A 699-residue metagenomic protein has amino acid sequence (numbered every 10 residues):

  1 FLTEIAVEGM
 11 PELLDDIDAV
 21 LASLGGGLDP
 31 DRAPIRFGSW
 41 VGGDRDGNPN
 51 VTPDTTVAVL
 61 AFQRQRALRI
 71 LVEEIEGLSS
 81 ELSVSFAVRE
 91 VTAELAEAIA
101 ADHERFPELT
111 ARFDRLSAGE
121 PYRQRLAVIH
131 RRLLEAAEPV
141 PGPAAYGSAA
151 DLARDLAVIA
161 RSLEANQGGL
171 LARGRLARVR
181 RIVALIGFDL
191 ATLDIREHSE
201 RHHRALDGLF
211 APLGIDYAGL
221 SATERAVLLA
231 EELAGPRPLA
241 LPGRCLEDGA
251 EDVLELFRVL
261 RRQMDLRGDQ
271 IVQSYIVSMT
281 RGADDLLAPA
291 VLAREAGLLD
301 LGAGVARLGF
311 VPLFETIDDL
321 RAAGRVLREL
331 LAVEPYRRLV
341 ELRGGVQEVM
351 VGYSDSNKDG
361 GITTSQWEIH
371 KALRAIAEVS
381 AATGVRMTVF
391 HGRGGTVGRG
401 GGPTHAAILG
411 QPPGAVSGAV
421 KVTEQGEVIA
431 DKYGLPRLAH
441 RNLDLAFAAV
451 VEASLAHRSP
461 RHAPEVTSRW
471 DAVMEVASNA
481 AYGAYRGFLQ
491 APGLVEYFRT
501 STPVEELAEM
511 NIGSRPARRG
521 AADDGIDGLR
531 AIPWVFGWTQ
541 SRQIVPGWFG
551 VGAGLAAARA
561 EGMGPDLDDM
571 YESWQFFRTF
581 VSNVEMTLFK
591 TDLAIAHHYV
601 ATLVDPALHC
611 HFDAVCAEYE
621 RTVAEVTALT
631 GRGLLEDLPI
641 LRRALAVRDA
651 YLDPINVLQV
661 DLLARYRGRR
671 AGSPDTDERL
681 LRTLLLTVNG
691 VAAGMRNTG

Functional and structural regions predicted by a protein language model:
F1-A230, E247-G249, L308, G401 (+6 more regions): Often metal-dependent polyanion-binding catalytic scaffolds in large enzymes
E4-V7, P11, D31-F37, Q65 (+23 more regions): Conserved structured core elements
I5, G9-D16, V20-S23, I70 (+15 more regions): Generic, well-ordered alpha-helical scaffold segments in large soluble proteins
I5, L14-D18, D155-V158, P236-R244 (+4 more regions): Generic detector of short, locally flexible boundary/turn motifs and exposed helical patches
A33, D189, D194-R196, R201-H203 (+8 more regions): Acidic, glycine-enriched catalytic cores built around paired aspartates
V51-L82, A296-G483: Catalytic or ion-translocation cores adjacent to nucleophile or general acid/base/metal-coordination motifs in diverse
E135, A191-L193, H198-L287, V291 (+4 more regions): Active-site cores of enzymes that catalyze phosphoryl transfer or operate on phosphate-rich substrates
